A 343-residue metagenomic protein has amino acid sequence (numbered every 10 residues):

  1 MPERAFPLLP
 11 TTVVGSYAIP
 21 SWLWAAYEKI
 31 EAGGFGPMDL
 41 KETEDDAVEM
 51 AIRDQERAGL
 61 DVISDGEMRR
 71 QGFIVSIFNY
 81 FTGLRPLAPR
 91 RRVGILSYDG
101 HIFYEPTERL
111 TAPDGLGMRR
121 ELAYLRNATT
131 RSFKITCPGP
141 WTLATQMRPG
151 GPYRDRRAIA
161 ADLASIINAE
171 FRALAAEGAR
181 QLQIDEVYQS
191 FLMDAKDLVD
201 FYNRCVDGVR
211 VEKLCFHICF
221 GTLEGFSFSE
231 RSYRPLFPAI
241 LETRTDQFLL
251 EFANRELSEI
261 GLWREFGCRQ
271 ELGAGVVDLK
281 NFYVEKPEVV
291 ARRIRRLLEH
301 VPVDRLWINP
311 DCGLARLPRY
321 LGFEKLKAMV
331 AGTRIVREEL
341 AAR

Functional and structural regions predicted by a protein language model:
M1-R343: Domain-level signal for soluble alpha/beta catalytic cores
